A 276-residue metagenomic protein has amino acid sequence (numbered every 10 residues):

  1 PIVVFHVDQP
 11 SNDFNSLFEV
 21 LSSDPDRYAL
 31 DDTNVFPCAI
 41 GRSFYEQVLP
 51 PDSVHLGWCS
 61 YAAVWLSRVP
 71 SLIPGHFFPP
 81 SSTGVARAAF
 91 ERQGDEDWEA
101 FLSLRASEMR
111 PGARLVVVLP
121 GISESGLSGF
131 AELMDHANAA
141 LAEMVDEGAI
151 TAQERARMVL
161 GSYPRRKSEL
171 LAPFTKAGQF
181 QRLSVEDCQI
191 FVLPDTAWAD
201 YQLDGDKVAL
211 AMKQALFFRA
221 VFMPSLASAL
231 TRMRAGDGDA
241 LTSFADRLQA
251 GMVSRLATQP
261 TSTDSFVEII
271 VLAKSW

Functional and structural regions predicted by a protein language model:
V3-D8: Conserved SAM-binding motif I beta-strand of class I
Q9-N12, V64, I122-E124, I190 (+1 more regions): Conserved beta-strand elements of beta-rich interaction domains across eukaryotes, especially beta-propellers
F14-Q47: S-adenosyl-L-methionine
I40-S43, A86, E91-L104, R165-A172: A Trp-anchored, charged/polar loop motif used as the substrate-binding/catalytic surface of acyl/ester-handling
C59-A100, E108, L119-M158: Mobile active-site "lid"/loop adjacent to the S-adenosyl-L-methionine
P111-G236: Substrate-binding/catalytic lobe of Class I Rossmann-like enzymes that use SAM or dcSAM, i.e., the mid-to-C-terminal
G178, T263-W276: Core SAM-dependent methyltransferase catalytic element
